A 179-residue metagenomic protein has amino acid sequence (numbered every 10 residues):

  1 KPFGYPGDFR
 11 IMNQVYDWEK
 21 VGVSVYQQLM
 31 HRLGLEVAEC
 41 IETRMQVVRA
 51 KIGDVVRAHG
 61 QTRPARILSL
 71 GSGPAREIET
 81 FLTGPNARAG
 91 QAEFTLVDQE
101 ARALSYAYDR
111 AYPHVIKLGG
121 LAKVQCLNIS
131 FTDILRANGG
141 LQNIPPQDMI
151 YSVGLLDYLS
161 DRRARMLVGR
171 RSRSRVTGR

Functional and structural regions predicted by a protein language model:
K1-Q61, A65: Conserved Class I S-adenosyl-L-methionine-dependent methyltransferase catalytic core
T62-A75: Conserved class I S-adenosyl-L-methionine
P74-G90: Conserved SAM-binding loop of SAM-dependent methyltransferases across substrates and taxa, primarily the Class I
E100-R102: Conserved SAM/SAH-binding beta-strand->alpha-helix loop
Y106-N143: S-adenosyl-L-methionine
Y151: A conserved beta-strand element that flanks and buttresses the S-adenosyl-L-methionine
Y158-R171: A short, conserved alpha-helix within the catalytic core of class I
V176-R179: Conserved beta-strand signature within the Rossmann-like core of class I S-adenosyl-L-methionine
